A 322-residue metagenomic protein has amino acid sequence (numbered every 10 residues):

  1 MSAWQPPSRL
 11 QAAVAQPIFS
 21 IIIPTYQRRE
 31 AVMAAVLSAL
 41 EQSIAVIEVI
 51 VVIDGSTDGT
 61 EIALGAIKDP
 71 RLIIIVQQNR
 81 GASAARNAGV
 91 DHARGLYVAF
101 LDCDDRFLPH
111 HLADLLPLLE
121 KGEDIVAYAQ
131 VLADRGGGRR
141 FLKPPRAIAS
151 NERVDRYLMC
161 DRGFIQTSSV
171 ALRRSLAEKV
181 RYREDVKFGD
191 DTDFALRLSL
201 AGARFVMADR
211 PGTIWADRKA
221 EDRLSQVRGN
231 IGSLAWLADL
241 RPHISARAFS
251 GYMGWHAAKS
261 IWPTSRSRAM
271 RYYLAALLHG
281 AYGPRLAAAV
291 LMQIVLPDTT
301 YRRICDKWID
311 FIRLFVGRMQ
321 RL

Functional and structural regions predicted by a protein language model:
A3-A13, P211-L322: C-terminal subregions of glycosyltransferases and related glycan-biosynthesis enzymes
E30-M33, S56-A66, R106, H110: Acidic helix N-cap motif at the loop->helix transition within catalytic regions of sugar-transfer enzymes
L37-V46: Short, acidic, metal-binding catalytic loop of nucleotide-sugar glycosyltransferases
S38, I53-I62, R80, D102: A conserved acidic beta->alpha catalytic loop
Q77-A93: Glycine-rich, basic loop-to-helix element that forms the pyrophosphate-binding segment of sugar-nucleotide handling
A82, L108, L112-L176, Q226 (+1 more regions): Flexible acidic/His/Gly-enriched loops in nucleotide-sugar-dependent glycosyltransferase catalytic domains
V98: Short aromatic/hydrophobic "clamp" motif used to bind/position activated sugar donors
A149-N230: Conserved nucleotide-sugar donor-binding catalytic segment
